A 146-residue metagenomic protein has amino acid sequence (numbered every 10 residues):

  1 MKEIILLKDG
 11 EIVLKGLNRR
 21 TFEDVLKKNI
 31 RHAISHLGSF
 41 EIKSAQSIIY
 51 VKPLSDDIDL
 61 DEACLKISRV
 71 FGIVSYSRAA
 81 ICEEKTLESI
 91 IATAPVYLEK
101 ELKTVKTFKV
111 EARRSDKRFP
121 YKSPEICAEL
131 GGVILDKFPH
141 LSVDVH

Functional and structural regions predicted by a protein language model:
M1-H146: RNA-binding accessory domains that recognize and position tRNA/RNA substrates
